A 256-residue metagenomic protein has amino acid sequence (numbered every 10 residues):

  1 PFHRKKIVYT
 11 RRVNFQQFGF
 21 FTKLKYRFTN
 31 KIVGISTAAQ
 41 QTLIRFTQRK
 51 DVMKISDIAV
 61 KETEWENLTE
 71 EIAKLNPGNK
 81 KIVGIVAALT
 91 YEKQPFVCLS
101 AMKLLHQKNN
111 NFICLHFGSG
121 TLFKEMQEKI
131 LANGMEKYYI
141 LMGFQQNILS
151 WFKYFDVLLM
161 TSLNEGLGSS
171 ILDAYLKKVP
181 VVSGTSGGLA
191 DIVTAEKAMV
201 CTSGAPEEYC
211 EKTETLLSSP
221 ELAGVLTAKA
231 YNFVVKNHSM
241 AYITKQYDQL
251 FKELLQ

Functional and structural regions predicted by a protein language model:
I7-G34, T47: A conserved, positively charged/aromatic
F20, Q41-R45, I58-N79, S150: Acidic anion/phosphate-binding donor-loop and adjacent secondary structure in glycosyltransferase catalytic cores
K81, I85-Q107, T121-Q127, S169-L172 (+2 more regions): A conserved mid-protein helix/loop that constitutes part of the nucleotide-sugar donor-binding site
Q127-G143: Nucleotide-activated donor-binding/catalytic signature segment of Leloir-type glycosyltransferases, i.e., the conserved
F144, L163: Aromatic "clamp/platform" in nucleotide-sugar-dependent glycosyltransferases that forms part of the donor/acceptor
P180-S183: Short hydrophobic beta-strand element within catalytic cores of glycosyltransferases and related nucleotide-activated
A195-P206, T215-P220: Conserved acidic donor-binding segment of nucleotide-sugar-dependent glycosyltransferases
E208, T215, L222-N237, I243-Q249: A short, well-ordered alpha-helix in the C-terminal region of glycosyltransferases
